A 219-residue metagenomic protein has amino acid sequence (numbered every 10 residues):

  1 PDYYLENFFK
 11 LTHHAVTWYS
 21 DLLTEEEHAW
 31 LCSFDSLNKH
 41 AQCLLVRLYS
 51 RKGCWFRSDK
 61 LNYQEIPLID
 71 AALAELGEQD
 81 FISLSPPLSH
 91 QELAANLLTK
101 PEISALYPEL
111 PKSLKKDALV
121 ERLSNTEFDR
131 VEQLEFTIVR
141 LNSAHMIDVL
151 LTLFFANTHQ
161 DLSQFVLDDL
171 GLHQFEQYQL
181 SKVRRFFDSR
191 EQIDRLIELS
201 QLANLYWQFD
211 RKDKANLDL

Functional and structural regions predicted by a protein language model:
P1-L31, D35-C43, R47-L219: N-terminal alpha-helical interaction modules that lie
